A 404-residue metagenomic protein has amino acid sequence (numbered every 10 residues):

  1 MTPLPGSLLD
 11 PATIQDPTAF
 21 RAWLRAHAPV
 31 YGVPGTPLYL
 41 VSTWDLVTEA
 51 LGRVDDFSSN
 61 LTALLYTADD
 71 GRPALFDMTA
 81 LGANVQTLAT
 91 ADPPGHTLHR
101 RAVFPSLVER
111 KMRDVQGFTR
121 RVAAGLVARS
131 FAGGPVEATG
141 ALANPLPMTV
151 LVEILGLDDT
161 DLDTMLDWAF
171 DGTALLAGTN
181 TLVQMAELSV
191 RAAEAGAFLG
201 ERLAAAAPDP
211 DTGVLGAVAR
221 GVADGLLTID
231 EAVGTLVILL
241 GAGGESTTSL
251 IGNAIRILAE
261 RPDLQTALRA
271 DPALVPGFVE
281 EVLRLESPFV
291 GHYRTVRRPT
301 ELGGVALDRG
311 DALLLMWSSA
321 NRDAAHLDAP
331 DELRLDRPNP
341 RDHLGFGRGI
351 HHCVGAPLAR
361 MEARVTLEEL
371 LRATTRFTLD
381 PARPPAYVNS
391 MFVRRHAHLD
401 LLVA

Functional and structural regions predicted by a protein language model:
M1-A404: Cytochrome P450
